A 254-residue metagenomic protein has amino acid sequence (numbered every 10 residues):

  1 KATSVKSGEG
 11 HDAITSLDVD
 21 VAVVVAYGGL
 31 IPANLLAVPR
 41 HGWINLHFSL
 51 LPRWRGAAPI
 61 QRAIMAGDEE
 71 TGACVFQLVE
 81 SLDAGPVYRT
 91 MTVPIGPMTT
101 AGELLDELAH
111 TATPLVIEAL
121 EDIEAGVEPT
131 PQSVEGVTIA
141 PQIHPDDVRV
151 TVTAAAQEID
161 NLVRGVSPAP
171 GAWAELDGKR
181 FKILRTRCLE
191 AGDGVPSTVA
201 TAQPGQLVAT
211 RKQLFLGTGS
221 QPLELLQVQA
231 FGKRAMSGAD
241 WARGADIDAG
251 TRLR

Functional and structural regions predicted by a protein language model:
K1-P170, A230-G232, S237, I247-R254: One-carbon transfer enzymes
V152-R254: An anion-binding loop in the catalytic cleft
